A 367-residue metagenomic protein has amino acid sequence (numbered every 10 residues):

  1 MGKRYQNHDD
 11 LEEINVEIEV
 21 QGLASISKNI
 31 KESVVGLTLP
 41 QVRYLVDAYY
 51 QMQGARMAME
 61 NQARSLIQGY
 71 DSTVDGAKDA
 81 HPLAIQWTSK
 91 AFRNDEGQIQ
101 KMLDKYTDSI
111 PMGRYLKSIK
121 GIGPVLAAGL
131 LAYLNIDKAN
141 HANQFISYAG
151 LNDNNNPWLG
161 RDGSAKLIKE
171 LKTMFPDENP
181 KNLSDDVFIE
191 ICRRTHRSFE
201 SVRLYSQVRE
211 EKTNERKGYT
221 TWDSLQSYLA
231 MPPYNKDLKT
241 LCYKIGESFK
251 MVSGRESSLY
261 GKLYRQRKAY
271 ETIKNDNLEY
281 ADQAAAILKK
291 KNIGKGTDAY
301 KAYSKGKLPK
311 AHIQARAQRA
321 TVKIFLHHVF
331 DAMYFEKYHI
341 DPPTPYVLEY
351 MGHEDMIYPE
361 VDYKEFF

Functional and structural regions predicted by a protein language model:
G2-D108: Long, charge-rich intrinsically disordered scaffolds of nucleic-acid metabolism proteins
D71, D75, K105-R114, S164-E170 (+1 more regions): Long, contiguous secondary-structure blocks with strong helical propensity
L116-G121, Y133-L134: Short, Lys/Arg-enriched phosphate-binding patches
G129-L130: Cytochrome P450 catalytic-core helices
L134-H141, N152-D153: Catalytic Zn2+-binding segment of zinc metalloproteases
N156-F367: A basic, often C-terminal nucleic-acid-binding module that engages the phosphate backbone, implemented in DNA
